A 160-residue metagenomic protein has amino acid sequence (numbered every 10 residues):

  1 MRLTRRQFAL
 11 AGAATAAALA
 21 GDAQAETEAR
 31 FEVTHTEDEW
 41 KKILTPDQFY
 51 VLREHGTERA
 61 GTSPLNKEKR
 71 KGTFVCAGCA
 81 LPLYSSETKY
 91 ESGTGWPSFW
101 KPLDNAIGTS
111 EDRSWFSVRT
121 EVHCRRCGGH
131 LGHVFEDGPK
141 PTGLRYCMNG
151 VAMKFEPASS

Functional and structural regions predicted by a protein language model:
M1-T15: N-terminal secretory signal peptides and thylakoid transit peptides that target proteins across membranes
A20-E54, R59: C-terminal segment of N-terminal export signals and the immediately downstream linker at the start of the mature
K69-S98: Mid-length scaffold segments of soluble, non-membrane domains
T73, E121, L144: Residues immediately within or flanking Cys/His clusters that coordinate Zn2+ in small zinc-binding modules
C76, C124-C127: Short cysteine-rich clusters marking metal-coordination/redox-active sites
A80, G128, M148-V151: Cys/His-coordinated zinc-binding microdomains
S85-S86, H133-V134, E156: Short, non-ligating residues that shape and space the ligands of small metal-coordination modules and catalytic
D137-T142: Short linker/helix segments within small regulatory modules
